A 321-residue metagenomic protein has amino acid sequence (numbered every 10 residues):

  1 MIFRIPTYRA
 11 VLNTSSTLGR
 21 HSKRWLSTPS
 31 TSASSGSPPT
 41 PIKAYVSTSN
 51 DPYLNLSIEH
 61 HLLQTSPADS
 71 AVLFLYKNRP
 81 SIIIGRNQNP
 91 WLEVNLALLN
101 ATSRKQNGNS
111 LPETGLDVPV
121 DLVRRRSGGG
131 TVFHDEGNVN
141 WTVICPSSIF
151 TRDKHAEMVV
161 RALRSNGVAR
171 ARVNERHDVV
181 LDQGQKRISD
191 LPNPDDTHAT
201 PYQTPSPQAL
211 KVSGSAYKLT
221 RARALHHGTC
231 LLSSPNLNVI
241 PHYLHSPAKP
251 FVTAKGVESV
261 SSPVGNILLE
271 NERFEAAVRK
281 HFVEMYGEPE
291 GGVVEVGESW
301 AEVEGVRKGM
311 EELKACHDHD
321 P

Functional and structural regions predicted by a protein language model:
I2-D153, M158: N-terminal lobe of the biotin/lipoate ligase/transferase fold
H61, E157-A171, I188-P321: Long, positively charged amphipathic alpha-helical accessory segments at protein N-termini or as interdomain linkers
A71, P80-I82, V139, H177 (+2 more regions): Structural beta-strand/beta-sheet cores of well-ordered domains, especially the beta-sheet scaffolds that support
N78, D135, E175, S206 (+1 more regions): A generic structural signal for well-ordered coil/turn residues at beta-strand boundaries that shape enzyme active-site
N78, D135-E136, D182-Q185, S234: Short acidic-glycine loop/turn motifs at beta-strand connectors
S81-I82, P90, G128, Q185 (+2 more regions): Short loop/turn segments at secondary-structure transitions that flank enzyme active sites
L98-G115, Q183-Q208: Intrinsically disordered, low-complexity domain-flanking/linker segments in eukaryotic proteins, enriched
A169-V180: A short glycine-rich, hydrophobically flanked beta-strand micro-motif that places a catalytic Asp/Glu for divalent metal
